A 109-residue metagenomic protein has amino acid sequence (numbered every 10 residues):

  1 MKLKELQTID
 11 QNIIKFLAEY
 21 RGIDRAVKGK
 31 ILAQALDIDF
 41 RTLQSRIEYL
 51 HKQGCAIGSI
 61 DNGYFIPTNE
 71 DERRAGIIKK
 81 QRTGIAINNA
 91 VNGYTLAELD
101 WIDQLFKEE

Functional and structural regions predicted by a protein language model:
M1-F16: Short alpha-helical segments that sit at the start of domains
A18-D24, D39, Q53-C55: Short helix-capping/hinge SLiMs at alpha-helix to coil transitions
K28-A35: A short acidic, leucine-rich amphipathic alpha-helix
I38-Y49: Short amphipathic alpha-helical interaction segments
I60-N69: Minor-groove-contacting beta-hairpin "wing" of winged helix-turn-helix DNA-binding domains
G76-E109: Long, low-complexity, charge-rich intrinsically disordered regions
